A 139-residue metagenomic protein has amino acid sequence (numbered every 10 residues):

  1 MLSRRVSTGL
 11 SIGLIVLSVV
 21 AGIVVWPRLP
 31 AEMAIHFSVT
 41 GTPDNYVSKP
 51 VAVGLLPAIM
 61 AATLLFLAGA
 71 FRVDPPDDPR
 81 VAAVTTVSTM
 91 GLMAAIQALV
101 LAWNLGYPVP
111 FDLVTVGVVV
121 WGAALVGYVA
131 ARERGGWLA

Functional and structural regions predicted by a protein language model:
L2-M33, F37-A139: Feature 926 captures the class I aminoacyl-tRNA synthetase adenylation module centered on the KMSKS loop
